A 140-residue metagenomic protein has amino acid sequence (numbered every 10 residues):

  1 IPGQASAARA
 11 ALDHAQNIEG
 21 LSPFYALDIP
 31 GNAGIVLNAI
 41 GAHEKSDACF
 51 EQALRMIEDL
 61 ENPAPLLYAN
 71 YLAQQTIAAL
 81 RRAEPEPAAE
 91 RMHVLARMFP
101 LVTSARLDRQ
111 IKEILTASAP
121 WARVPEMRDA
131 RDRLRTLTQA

Functional and structural regions predicted by a protein language model:
I1-A140: Conserved binding/catalytic microenvironments
